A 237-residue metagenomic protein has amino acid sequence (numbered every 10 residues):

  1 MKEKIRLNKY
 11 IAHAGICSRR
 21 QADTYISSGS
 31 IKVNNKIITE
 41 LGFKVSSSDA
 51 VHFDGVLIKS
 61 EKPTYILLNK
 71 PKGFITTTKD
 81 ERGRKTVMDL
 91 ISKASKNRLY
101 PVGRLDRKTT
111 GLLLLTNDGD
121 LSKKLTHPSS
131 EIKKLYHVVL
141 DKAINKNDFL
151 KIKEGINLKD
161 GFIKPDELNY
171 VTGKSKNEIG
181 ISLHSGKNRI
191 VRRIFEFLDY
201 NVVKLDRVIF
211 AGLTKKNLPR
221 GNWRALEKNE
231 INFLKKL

Functional and structural regions predicted by a protein language model:
M1-L237: Basic, flexible Lys/Arg- and Gly-enriched helix-loop patches that mediate nucleic-acid binding at interfaces with rRNA
